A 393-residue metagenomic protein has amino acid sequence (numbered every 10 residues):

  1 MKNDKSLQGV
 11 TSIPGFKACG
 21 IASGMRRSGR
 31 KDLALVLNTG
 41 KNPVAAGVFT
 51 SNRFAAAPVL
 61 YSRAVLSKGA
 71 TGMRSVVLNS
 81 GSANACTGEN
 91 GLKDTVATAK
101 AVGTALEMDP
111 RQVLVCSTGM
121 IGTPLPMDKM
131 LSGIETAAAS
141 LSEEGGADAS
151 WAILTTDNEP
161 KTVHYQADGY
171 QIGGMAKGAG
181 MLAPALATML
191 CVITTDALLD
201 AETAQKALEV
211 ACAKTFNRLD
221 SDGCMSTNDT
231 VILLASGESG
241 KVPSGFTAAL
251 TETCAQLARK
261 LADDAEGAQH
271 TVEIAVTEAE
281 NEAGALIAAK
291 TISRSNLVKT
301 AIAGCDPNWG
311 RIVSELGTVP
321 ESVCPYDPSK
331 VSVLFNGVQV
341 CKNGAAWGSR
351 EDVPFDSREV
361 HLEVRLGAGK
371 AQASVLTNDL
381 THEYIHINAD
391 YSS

Functional and structural regions predicted by a protein language model:
K2-N79, A83-V96, G103-S393: A structural signal for small-residue-enriched, beta-sheet-centric alpha/beta enzyme cores and oligomeric scaffold folds
